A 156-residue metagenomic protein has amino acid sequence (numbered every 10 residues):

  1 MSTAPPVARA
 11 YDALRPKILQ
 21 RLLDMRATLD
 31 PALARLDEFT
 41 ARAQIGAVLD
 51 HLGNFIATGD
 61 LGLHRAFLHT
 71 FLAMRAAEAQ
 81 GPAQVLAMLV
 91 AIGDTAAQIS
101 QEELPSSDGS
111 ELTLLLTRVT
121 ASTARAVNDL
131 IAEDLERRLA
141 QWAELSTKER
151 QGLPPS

Functional and structural regions predicted by a protein language model:
M1-F71, Q101-S156: Core of compact, soluble alpha-helical bundle domains
R75-A79: Long, charged all-alpha helical bundle/coiled-coil segments in cytosolic proteins
Q80-I99: Elongated alpha-helical scaffolds
